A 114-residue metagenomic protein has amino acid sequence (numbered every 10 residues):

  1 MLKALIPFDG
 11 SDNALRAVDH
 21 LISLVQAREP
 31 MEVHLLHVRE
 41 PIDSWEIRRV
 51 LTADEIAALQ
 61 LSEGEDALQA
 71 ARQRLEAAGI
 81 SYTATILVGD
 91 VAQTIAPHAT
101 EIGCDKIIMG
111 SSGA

Functional and structural regions predicted by a protein language model:
M1-L51: Small/aliphatic-rich secondary-structure junction motif
A14-A17, A71, A99: Small-residue (primarily alanine) positions within well-ordered alpha-helices, especially packing/interaction faces
L51-D54, E101-G103: Short, hinge-like loop/turn segments at secondary-structure boundaries
A53-D66: A short acidic, glycine-rich active-site loop that binds or catalyzes chemistry on phosphate/adenosine moieties
Q73-I107: Structural beta-alpha unit
M109-A114: Glycine-rich, Arg-bearing micro-motifs that act as flexible, cationic patches
